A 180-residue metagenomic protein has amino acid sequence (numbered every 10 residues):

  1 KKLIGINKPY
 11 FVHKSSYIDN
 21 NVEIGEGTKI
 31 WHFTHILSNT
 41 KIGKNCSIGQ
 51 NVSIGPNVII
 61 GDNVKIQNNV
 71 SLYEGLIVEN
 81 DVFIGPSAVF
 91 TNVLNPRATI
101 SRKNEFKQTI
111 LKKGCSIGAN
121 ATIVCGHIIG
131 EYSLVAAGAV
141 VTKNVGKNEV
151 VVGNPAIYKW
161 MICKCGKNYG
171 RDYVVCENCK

Functional and structural regions predicted by a protein language model:
K2-L3: Conserved PLP-binding active-site segment in aminotransferase class I/II-type PLP enzymes
I6, Y10-Y158: Structural signal for interior beta-strand "rungs" in well-ordered beta-sheet cores of soluble enzyme domains
V12, C163-C165: Disulfide-bonded cysteine-rich modules in secreted/extracellular proteins, activating on the conserved Cys frameworks
I117, C165-K167: Residue-level detector of bioactive/disordered segments in secreted/extracellular proteins and virion assembly
Y158, K167-G170, K180: Cys/His-rich microdomains that often coordinate metals
C163, C176-C179: Short cysteine-rich clusters marking metal-coordination/redox-active sites
R171-V175: Short Cys/His-rich "knuckle" micro-motifs
